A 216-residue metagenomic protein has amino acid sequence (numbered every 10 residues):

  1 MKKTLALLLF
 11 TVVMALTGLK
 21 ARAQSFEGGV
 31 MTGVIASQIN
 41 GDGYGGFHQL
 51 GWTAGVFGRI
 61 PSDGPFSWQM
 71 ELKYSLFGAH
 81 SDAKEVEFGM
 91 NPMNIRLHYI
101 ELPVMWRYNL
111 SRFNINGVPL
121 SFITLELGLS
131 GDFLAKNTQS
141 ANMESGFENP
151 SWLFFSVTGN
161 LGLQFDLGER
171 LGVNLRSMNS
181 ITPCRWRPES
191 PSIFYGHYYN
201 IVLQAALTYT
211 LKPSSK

Functional and structural regions predicted by a protein language model:
A21-F26, D63-F66, S111-F122, R170 (+1 more regions): Short loop/turn motifs that connect adjacent beta-strands in outer-membrane beta-barrel proteins
A21-G58, L134, V202, T208-K216: Short glycine/proline- and aromatic-enriched beta-strand/turn motifs that initiate or cap beta-hairpins
F26-T32, W52, W68-L72, L102 (+4 more regions): Transmembrane beta-strands of outer-membrane beta-barrel proteins
E27, G45-I100, F165-D166, S180 (+1 more regions): Glycine- and aromatic-enriched membrane insertion/assembly motifs of diderm outer-membrane and organelle channel
V34-Q38, Y74-G78, L110, L129-N137 (+2 more regions): Transmembrane beta-strands of outer-membrane beta-barrel pores
Q38-G46, L76-H98, F133-L153, C184-Y198: Flexible, solvent-exposed loop segments that connect beta-strands
G58-I60, Y108-L110, F133, L163-L167 (+1 more regions): Residue-level signature of outer-membrane beta-barrel architecture
L76-A83, V157-K216: Predominantly the C-terminal beta-signal and adjacent terminal strand-loop region of outer-membrane beta-barrel
